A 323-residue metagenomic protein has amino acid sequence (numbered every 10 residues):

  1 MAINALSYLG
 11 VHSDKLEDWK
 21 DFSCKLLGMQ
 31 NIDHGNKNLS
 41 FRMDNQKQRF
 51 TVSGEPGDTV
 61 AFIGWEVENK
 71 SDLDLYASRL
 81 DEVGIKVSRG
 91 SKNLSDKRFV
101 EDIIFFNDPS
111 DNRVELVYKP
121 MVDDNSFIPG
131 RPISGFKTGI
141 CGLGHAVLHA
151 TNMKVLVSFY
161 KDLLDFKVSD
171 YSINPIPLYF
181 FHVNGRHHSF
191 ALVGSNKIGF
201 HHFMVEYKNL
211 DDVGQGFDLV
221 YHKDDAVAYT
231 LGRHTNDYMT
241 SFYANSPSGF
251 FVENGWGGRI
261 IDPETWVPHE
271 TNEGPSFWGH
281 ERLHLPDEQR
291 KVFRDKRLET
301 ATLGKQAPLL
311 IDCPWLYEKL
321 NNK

Functional and structural regions predicted by a protein language model:
M1-E17, V60-W65, V122-K154, K167 (+2 more regions): N-terminal beta-strand motif that seeds the catalytic metal site of vicinal oxygen chelate
M1-I3, F41, T51-P56, F106-N107 (+1 more regions): Short, low-complexity cationic-aromatic patches
M1-Q48, L148-H188, N322: Core segments of cupin and vicinal oxygen chelate
A5-D14, E55-L80, D102-N107, G142-T151 (+2 more regions): Vicinal oxygen chelate
G10, T138-F217, Y221-A226, Q306 (+1 more regions): Surface-exposed interaction/gating patches
W19-C24, L80, D111, L156 (+4 more regions): Conserved active-site tyrosine of GNAT-family acetyltransferases
G28-A61, N112-P120, S169-H201, E206-L210 (+1 more regions): Conserved short beta-strand elements that form part of the metal-binding/catalytic scaffold of enzyme active sites
D81-G139, Y179-F180, D224-K323: Vicinal oxygen chelate
